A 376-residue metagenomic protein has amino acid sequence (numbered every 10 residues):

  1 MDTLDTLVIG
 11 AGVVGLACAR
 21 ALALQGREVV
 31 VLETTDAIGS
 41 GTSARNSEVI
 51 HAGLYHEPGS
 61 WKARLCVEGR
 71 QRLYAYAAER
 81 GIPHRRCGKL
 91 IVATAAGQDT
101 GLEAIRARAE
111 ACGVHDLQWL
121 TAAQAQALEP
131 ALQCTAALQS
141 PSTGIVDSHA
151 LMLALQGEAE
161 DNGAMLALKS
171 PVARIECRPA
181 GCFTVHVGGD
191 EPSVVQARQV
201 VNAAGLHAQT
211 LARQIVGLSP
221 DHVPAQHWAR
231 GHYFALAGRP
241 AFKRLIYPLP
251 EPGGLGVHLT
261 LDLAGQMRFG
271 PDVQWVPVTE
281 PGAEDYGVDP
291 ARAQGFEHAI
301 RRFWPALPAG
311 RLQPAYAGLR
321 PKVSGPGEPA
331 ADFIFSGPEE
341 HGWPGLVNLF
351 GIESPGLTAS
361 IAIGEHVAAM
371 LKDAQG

Functional and structural regions predicted by a protein language model:
L4, A21, Q25, P179 (+1 more regions): C-terminal lid/capping helical subdomain adjacent to the catalytic/cofactor pocket in oxidative enzymes
L4-V31: N-terminal Rossmann-like FAD-binding beta1-loop-alpha1 element of flavoenzymes
A21, I50, I82-R85, G181 (+3 more regions): Active-site substrate-recognition segment that forms the wall of the catalytic cavity or substrate channel
A23-R45: Glycine-rich FAD pyrophosphate-binding loop
E48-Q124, L128, C134, G256-V257: Dinucleotide-binding Rossmann-like beta1-alpha1 core, especially the glycine-rich loop that anchors the ADP
Y55, T143-I145, E251-G254, R320 (+1 more regions): Glycine-rich phosphate/pyrophosphate-binding beta-alpha loops
E57-E68, V92-G101, Q139-G157, A167 (+2 more regions): Short beta-strand to alpha-helix junction loop
L138-Q199, T210, I361, M370: Helical element adjacent to the flavin cofactor pocket in flavoenzyme catalytic cores
